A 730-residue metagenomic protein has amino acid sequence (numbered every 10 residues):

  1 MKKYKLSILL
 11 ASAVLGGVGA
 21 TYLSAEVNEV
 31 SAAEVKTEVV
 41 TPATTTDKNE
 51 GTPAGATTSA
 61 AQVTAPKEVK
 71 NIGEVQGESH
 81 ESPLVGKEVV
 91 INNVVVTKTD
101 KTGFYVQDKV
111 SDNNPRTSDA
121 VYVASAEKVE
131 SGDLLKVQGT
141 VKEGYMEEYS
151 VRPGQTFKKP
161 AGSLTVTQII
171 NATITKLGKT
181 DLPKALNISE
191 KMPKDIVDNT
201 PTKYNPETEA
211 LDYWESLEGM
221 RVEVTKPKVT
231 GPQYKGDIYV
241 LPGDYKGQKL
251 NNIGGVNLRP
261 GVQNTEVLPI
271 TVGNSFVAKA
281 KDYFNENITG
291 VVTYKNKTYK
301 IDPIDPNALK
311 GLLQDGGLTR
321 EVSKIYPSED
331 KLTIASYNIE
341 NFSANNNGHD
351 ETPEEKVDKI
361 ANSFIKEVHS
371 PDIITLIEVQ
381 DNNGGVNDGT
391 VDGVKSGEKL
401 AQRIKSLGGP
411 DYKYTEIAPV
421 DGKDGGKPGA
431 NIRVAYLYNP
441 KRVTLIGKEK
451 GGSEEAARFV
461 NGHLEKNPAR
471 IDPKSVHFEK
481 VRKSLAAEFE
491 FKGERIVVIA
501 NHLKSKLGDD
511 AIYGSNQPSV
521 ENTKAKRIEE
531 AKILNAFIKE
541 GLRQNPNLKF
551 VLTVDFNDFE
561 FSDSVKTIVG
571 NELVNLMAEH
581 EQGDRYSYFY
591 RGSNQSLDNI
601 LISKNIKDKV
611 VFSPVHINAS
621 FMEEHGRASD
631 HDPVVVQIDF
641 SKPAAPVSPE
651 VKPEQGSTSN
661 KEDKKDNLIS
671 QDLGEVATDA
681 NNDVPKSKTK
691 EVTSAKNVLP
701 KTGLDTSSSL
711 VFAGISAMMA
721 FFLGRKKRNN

Functional and structural regions predicted by a protein language model:
M1-V27, L710-R725: Gram-negative bacterial Sec-dependent N-terminal signal peptides
G16, I669, V684-K727: A cross-kingdom C-terminal cell-surface attachment/processing module
G16-G19, G139, D372-V379: Acidic beta-strand-to-loop metal/phosphate-binding motif
Y22-G73, G77, V85-G86, A644-K696: Low-complexity, acidic Ser/Thr/Pro-rich repeat tracts that form intrinsically disordered stalk/linker regions of very
T52-T333, Y337, N341-N347, E351-S370 (+4 more regions): Extended non-catalytic accessory segments flanking core domains
A54, Q62, P303-P646: Divalent cation-coordinating acidic motifs and surrounding scaffolds that mediate Ca2+/Mg2+/Mn2+/Zn2+-dependent binding
